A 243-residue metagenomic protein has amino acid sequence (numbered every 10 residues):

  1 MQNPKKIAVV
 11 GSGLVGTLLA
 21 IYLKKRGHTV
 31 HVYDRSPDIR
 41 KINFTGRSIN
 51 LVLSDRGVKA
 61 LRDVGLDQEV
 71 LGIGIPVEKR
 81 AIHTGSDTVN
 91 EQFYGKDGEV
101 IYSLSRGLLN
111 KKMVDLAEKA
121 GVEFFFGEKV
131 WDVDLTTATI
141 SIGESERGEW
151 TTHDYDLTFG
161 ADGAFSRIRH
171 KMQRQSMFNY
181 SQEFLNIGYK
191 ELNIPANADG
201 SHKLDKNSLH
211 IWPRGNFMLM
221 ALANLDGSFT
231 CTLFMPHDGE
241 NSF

Functional and structural regions predicted by a protein language model:
K5-V32: N-terminal Rossmann-like FAD-binding beta1-loop-alpha1 element of flavoenzymes
A8, H31, E123, T230-T232: A structural signal for isolated positions on well-ordered beta-strands in alpha/beta enzyme cores
V15, D38, F165: Conserved Rossmann-like nucleotide-cofactor binding loop
K24-G46: Glycine-rich FAD pyrophosphate-binding loop
H28, L66, V122: Short phosphate-binding/catalytic loops that engage adenosine nucleotides
I42-L116: Active-site-adjacent segment of FAD-dependent monooxygenases/related oxidoreductases
D115, W131-D132, T137-F243: Conserved FAD-binding catalytic core of PHBH/FMO-like flavoproteins
E118-V130: A conserved beta-strand/loop element that lines the FAD pocket in flavoprotein oxidoreductases
